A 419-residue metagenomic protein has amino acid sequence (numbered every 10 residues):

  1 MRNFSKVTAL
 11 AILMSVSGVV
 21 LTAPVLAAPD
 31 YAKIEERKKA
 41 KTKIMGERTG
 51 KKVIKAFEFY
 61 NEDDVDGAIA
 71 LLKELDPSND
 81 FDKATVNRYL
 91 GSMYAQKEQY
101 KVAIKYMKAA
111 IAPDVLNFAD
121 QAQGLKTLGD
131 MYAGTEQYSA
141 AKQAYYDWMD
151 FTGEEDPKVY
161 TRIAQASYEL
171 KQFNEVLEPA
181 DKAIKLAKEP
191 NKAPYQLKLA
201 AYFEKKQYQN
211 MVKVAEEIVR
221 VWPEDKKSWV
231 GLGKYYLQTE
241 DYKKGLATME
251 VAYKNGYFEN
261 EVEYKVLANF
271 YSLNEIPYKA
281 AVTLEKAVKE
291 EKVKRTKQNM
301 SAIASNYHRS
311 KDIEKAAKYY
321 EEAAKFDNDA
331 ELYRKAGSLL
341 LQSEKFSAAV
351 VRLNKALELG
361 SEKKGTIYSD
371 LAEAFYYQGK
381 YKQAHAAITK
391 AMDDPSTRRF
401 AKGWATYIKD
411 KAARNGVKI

Functional and structural regions predicted by a protein language model:
R2-A109, V115-Q123, G134, Q143 (+2 more regions): N-terminal leader/linker segments that initiate helical-solenoid repeat arrays
R37-I44, E74-F81, I111-N117, Y146-E154 (+7 more regions): Solenoid-like repeat scaffolds
I44-V53, F81-N87, N117-K126, T152-R162 (+7 more regions): Generic helix N-cap/helix-start motif at coil->alpha-helix transitions
K297-K311, K318-S361: Alpha-helical adaptor scaffolds
